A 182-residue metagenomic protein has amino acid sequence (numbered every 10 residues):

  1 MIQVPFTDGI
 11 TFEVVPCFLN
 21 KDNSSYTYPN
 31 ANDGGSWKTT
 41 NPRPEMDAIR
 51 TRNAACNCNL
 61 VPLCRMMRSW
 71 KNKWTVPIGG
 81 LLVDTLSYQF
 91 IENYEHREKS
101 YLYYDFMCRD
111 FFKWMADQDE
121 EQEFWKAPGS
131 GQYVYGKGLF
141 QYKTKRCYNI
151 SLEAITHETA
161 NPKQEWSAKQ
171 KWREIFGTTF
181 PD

Functional and structural regions predicted by a protein language model:
M1-S25: Conserved catalytic core of two-metal-ion nucleotidyltransferases
N20-K21, A31, D84, E95: General N-terminal targeting signals
T27-C64: A structural motif
N59-E165, Q170-R173, T178-P181: Conserved nucleotidyltransferase catalytic core and NTase-mimicking acidic/glycine-rich helix/loop elements in nucleic
